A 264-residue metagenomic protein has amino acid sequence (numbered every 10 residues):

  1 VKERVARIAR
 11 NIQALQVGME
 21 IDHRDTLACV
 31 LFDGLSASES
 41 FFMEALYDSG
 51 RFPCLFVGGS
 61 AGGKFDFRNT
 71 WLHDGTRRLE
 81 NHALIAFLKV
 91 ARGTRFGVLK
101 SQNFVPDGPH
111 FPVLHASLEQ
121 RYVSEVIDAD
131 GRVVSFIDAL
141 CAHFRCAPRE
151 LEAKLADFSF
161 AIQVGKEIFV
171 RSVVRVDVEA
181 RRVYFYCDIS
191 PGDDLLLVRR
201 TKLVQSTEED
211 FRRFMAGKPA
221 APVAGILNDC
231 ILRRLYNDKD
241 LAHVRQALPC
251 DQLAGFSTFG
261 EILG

Functional and structural regions predicted by a protein language model:
V1-G264: Hydrophobic alpha/beta core scaffold segments
